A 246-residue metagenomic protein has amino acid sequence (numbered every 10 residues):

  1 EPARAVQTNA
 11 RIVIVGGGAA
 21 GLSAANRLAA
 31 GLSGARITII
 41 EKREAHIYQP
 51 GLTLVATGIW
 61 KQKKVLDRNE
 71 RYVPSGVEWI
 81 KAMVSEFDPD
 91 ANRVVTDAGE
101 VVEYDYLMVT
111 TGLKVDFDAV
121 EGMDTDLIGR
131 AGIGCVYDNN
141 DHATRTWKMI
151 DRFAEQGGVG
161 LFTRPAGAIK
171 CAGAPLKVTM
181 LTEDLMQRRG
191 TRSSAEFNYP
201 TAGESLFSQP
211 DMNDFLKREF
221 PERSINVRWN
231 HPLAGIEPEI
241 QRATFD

Functional and structural regions predicted by a protein language model:
P2-N9, I80-K177, D184-G190: FAD-binding core/adjacent interface of flavoenzyme oxidoreductases
R4-E78, A166-P210: Beta1-alpha1 glycine-rich phosphate/pyrophosphate-binding loop at the start of Rossmann-like nucleotide-binding domains
G34, V77-E86, A91-V94, V102 (+1 more regions): A Rossmann-like FAD-binding core segment of flavoenzymes
L54-G58, D126, F215-L216: Short, hinge-like loop/turn segments at secondary-structure boundaries
N69-P74, T125-I128, R218-P221: Short, conserved catalytic or adaptor-binding loops enriched in Gly and charged residues
